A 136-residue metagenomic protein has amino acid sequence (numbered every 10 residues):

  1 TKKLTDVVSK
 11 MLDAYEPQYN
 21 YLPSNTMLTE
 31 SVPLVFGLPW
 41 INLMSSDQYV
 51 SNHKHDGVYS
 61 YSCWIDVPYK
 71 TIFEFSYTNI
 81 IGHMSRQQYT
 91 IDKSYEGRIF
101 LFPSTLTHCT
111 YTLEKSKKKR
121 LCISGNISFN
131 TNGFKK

Functional and structural regions predicted by a protein language model:
T1-K54: Signature of the catalytic double-stranded beta-helix
K3, S24, P68, L113-E114: Serine/threonine-rich low-complexity intrinsically disordered regions
P33-Y111, K118-C122, N126-F134: Catalytic core of non-heme Fe(II) oxygenases with the double-stranded beta-helix
